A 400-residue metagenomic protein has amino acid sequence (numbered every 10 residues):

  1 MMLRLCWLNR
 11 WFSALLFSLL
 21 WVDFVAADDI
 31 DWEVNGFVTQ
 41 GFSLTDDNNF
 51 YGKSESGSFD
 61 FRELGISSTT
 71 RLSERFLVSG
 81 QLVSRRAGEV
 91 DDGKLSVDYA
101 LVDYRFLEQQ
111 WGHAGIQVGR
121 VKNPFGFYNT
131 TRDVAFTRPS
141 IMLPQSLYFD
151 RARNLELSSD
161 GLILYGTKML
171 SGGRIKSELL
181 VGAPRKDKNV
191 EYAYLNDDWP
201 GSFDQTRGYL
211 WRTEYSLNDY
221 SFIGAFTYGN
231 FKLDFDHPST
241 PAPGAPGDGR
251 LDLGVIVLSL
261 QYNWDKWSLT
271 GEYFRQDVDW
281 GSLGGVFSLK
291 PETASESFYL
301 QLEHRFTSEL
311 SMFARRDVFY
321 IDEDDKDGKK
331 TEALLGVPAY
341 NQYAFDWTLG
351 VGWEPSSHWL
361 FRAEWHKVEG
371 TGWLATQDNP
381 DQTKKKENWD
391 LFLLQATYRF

Functional and structural regions predicted by a protein language model:
M1-L8: N-terminal secretory signal peptides that target proteins for export/translocation
W11-D23: Bacterial N-terminal signal peptides
D28-L44, E55-D187, R207, E214-N218 (+4 more regions): Outer membrane beta-barrel
G41-F50, V83-E89, N123-F125, S146 (+5 more regions): Sequence/structural signature of outer-membrane beta-barrel proteins
G52-K53, L101-Y104, G112, G224-F400: Outer-membrane beta-barrel pore domains
S58, S79, K94, N154-E156 (+5 more regions): A generic structural micro-feature
Y148-R151, D198-W199, A245-G247, V337: Short, P/G- and charge-enriched loop/turn segments at secondary-structure junctions
A193-H237: Loop-centered beta-sheet repeat module
